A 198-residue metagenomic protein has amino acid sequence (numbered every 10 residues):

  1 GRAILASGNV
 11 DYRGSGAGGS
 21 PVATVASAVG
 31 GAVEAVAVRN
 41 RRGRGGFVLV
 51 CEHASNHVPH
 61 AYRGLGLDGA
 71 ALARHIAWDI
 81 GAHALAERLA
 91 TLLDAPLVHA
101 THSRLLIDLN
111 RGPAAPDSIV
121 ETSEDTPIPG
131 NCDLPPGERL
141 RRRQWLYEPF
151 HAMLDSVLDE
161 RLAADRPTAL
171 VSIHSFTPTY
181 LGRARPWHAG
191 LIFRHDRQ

Functional and structural regions predicted by a protein language model:
G8, Y12-L170, S175-Q198: N-terminal catalytic or cofactor-binding beta/alpha core of small enzyme domains
